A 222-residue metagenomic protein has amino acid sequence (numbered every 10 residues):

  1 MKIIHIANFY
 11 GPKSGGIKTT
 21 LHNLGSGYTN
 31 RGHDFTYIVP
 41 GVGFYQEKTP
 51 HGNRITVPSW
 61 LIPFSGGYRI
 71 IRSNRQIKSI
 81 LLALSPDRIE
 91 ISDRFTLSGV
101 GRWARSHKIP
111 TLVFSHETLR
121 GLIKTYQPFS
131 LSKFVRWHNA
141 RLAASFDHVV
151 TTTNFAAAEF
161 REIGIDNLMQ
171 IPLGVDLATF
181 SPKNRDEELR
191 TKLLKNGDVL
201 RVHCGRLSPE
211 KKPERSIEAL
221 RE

Functional and structural regions predicted by a protein language model:
M1-T56, R221: N-terminal subdomain of nucleotide-sugar transferases
I4, L194-R221: Conserved donor-binding/catalytic core segment of Leloir-type glycosyltransferases
G41, F155, G174: Carbohydrate-associated surface elements
G52-S79, Q127, L131: A short, charged, and often flexible helix/loop element on the N-terminal side of the glycosyltransferase catalytic
R88-R120: An aromatic- and histidine-rich active-site surface loop
S106, S132-H148, I163: Membrane-proximal helix-turn-helix segments that form the acceptor-binding/catalytic region of lipid-linked
P172-S181: Short beta-strand->alpha-helix junction loop in the catalytic core of nucleotide-activated group-transfer enzymes
S181-K195: A short helix/loop element that forms part of the nucleotide-sugar donor recognition site in Leloir-type
